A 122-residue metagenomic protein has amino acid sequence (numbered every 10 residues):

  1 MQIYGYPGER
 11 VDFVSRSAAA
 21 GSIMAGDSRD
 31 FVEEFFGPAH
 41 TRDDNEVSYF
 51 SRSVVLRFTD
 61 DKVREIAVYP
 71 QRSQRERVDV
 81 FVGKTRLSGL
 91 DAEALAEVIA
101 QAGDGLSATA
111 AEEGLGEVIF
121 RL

Functional and structural regions predicted by a protein language model:
M1-L122: Short helix/turn-capping signatures at newly exposed starts of structured segments
